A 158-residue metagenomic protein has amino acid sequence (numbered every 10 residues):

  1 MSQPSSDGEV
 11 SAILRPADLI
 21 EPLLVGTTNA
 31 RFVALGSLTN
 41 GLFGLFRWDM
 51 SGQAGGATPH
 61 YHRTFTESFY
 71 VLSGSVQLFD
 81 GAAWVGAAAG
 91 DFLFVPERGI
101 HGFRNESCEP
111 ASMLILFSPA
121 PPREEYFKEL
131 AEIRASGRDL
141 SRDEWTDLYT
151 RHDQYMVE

Functional and structural regions predicted by a protein language model:
M1-F32: Extreme N-terminal tail/first-helix region
L14-P16, A82-I100: Short acidic-glycine-tyrosine-enriched beta hairpin
E21-P59, F65-T66: A short glycine-rich, His/Asp/Glu-containing loop-to-beta-strand
L38-G41, S51-G55, S75-Q77, W84 (+2 more regions): Short, charged/polar surface micro-motifs in flexible loops or helix N-caps
G41, A88-A89, E97-E124: Ligand-binding loop in jelly-roll beta-barrel domains
R47-S51, Y61-D80, L116-S118: Short, conserved beta-strand element in jelly-roll/cupin
C108-E158: Double-stranded beta-helix
